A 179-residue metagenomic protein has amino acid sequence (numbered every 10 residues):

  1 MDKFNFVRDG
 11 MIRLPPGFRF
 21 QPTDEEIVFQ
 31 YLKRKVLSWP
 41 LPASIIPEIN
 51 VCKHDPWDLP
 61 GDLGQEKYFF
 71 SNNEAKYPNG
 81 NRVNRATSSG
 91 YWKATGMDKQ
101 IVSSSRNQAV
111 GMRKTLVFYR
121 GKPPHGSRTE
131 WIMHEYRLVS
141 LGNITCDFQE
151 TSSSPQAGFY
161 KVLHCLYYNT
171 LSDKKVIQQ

Functional and structural regions predicted by a protein language model:
M1-R128: Structural scaffold elements adjacent to functional motifs in cytosolic proteins
D2-R13, G142-Q179: Intrinsically disordered, low-complexity acidic/polar and Pro/Ser/Thr-rich regulatory regions that often function as
M97, L138-L141: Short, conserved beta-turn/loop elements at beta-strand boundaries and strand-helix junctions
A109-G111, K122-T129, N143-Q156: Short capping loops/turns at secondary-structure boundaries
P123, R137-L138: TF dimerization/oligomerization helices and their adjacent regulatory segments
